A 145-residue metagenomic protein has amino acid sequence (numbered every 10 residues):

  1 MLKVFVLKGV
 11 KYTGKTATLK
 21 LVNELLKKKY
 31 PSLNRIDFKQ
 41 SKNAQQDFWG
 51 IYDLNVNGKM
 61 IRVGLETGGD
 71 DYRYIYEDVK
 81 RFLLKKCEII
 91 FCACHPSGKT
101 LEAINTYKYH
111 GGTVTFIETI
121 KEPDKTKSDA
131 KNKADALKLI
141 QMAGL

Functional and structural regions predicted by a protein language model:
L2-V6, T67-D70: Terminal targeting/leader modules
K3-K29: Glycine-rich phosphate-binding P-loop
F5, I36, T115-I117: Hydrophobic/aromatic beta-strand patches that form the interior of the parallel beta-sheet core in alpha/beta enzyme
Y30-P31, G144: Short, flexible coil/linker elements and helix-boundary hinge sites characteristic of intrinsically disordered
P31-H95, L101: Conserved nucleotide-sensing/catalytic segment adjacent to the nucleotide-binding pocket in NTP-handling enzymes
Y74, R81, I89-L145: Replace "adjacent to P-loop NTPase cores in ATP/GTP-dependent enzymes" with "adjacent to NTP-binding cores
